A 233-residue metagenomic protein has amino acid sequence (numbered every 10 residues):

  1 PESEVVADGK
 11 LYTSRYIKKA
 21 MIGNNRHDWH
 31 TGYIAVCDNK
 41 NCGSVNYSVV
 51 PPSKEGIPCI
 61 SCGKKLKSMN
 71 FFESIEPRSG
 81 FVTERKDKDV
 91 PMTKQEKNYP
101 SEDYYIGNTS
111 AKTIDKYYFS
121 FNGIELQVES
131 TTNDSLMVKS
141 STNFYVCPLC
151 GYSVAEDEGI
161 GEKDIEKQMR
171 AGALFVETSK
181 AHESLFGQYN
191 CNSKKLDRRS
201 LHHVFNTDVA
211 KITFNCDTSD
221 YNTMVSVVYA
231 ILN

Functional and structural regions predicted by a protein language model:
P1-K10, K18, P52-N233: Extended, highly charged accessory segments
N24-V36, N46-K54: Short, flexible, mixed-charge glycine/proline-rich loop motifs that serve as phosphate/nucleic-acid-contacting
A35-G43, I60: Cys/His/Pro-rich metal-binding microdomains
N41, V45, L196-R199: Short small/polar-residue motifs
